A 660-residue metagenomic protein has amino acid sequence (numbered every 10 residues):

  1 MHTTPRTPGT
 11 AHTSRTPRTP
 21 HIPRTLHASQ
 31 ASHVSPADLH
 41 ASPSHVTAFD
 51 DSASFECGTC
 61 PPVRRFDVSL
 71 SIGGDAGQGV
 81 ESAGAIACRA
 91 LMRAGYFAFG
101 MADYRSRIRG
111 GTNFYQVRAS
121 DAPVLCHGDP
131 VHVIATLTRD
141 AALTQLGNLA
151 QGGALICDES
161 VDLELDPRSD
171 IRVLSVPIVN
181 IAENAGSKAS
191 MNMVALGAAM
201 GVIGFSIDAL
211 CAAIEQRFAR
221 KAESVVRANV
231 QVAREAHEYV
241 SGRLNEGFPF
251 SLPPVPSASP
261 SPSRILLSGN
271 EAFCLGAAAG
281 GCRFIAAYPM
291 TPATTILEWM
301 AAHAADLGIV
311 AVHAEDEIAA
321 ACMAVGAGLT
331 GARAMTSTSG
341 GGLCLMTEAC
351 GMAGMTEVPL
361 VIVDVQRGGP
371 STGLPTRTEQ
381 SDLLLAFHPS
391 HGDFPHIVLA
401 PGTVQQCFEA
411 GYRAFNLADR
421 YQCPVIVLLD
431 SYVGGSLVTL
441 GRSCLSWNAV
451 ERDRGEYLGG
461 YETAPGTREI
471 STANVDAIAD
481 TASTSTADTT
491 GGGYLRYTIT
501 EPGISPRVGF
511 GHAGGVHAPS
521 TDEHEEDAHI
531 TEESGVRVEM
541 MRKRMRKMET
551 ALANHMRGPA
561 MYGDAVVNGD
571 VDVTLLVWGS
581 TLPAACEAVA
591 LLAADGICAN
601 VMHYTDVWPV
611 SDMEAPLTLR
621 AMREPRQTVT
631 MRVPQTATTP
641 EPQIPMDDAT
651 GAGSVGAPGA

Functional and structural regions predicted by a protein language model:
H2, R6-P36, H40-H45, Q627 (+2 more regions): Intrinsically disordered, low-complexity repeat/linker tracts enriched for polar/charged residues
H2, V46-G280: Active-site cofactor/cluster-binding pocket
F55, M101, A209-C211, A222-Q231 (+5 more regions): Flexible, glycine/charged-enriched surface loops at secondary-structure junctions
R64-L146, F284, T291-A386, I397-A418 (+1 more regions): Thiamine diphosphate
D67, E215-F218, G242-P262, A277-C282 (+6 more regions): Gly-rich Lys/Arg/Thr-decorated short loops/hinges at beta-loop-alpha junctions or inter-strand turns that position
V68-D75, G197, F284-A286, A334-S337 (+5 more regions): Short glycine-rich or small-residue beta-strand-to-loop segments that form or flank ligand, phosphate, metal/Fe-S
L155-S160, I285, D364, M602: Short internal beta-strands
S263-G280, A410, F415-T638, I644-A660: Flexible, low-complexity linker and terminal segments
